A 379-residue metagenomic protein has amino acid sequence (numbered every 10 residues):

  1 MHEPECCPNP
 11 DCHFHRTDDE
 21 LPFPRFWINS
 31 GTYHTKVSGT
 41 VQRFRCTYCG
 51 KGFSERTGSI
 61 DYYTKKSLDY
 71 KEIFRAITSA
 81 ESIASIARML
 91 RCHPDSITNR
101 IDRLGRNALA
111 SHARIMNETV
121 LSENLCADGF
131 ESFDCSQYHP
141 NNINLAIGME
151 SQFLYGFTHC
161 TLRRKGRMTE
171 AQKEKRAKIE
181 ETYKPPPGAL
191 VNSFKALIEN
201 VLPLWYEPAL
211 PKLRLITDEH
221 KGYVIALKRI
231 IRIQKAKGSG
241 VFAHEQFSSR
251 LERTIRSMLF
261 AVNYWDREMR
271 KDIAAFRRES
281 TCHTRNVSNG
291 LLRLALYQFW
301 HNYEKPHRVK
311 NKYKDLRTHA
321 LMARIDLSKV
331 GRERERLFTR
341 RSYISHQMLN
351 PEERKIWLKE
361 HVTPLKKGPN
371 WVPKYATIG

Functional and structural regions predicted by a protein language model:
M1-S59: Short, conserved DNA-binding cores of transcription-related domains
C7, C46, I86, N124-E131 (+4 more regions): Short, conserved catalytic/metal-binding motifs centered on acidic residues
S38-F133: Short, positively charged, Gly/Tyr-enriched micro-motifs that form contact patches at catalytic or ligand/partner
T98-N99, R103, N107-W205: RNase H-like nuclease fold core
P211-Y223: Acidic/histidine-rich, metal-coordinating catalytic segments
A236-F260, R278: RNase H-like polynucleotidyl transferase catalytic core
R256-V309: Charged alpha-helix within mobile-element recombinases
L292-G379: C-terminal domain-tail junction helix/linker
